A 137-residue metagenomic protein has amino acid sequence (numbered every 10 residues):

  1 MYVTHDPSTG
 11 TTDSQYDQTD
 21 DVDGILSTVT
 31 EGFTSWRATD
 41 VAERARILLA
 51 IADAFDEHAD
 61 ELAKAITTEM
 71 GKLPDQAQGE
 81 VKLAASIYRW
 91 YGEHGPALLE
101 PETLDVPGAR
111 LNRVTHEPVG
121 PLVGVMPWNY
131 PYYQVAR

Functional and structural regions predicted by a protein language model:
M1-T68, W90, A97: Short, structured beta/alpha segment
D20, G24, E117, R137: Conserved active-site and cofactor/substrate-binding residues in soluble primary-metabolism enzymes
L49-A136: N-terminal Rossmann NAD(P)-binding subdomain characteristic of aldehyde/semialdehyde dehydrogenases
